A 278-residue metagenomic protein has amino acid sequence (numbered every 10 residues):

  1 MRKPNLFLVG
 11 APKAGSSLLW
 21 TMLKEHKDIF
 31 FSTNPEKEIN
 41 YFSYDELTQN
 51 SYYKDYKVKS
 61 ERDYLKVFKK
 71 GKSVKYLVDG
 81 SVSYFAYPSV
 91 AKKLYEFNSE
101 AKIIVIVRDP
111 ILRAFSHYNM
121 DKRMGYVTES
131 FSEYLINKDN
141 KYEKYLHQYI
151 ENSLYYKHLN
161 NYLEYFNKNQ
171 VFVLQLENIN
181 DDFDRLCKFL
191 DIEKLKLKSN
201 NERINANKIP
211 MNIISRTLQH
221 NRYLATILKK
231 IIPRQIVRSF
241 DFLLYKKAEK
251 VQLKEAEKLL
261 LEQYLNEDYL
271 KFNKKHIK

Functional and structural regions predicted by a protein language model:
M1-K75, D79-S81, F97, A101 (+3 more regions): PAPS-dependent sulfotransferase catalytic core
G15-S16, Y64, V78, L94 (+6 more regions): Generic structural signal for small/hydrophobic residues in well-ordered secondary structure, especially within
S17-W20, F42, F85-P88, I111-S116 (+2 more regions): Short catalytic/ligand-binding loop motif for oxyanion handling, primarily in non-cytosolic enzymes, centered on
K37, N160-L259: The conserved 3'-phosphoadenosine-5'-phosphosulfate
N50, S81-V82, K138-E151, N205 (+1 more regions): Surface-exposed cleft-lining segments at the edges of enzyme active sites
V58-K70, G125-F189, E193-K194: PAPS-dependent sulfotransferase catalytic domain
Y64-V67, V90, Y155-L159, D182 (+2 more regions): Alpha-helical packing segments of well-folded alpha/beta enzyme cores
Y87-V105: ATP-dependent NMP and nucleoside kinases share a basic, alpha-helical "lid"
